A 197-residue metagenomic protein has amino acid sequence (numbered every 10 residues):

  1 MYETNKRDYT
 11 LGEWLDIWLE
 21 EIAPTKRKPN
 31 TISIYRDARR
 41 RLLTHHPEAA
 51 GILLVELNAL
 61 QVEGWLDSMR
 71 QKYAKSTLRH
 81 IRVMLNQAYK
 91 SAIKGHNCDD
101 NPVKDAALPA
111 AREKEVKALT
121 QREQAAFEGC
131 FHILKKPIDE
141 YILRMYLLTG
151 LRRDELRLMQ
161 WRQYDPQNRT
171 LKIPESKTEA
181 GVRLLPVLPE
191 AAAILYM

Functional and structural regions predicted by a protein language model:
Y2-Y73, A88-K94: Basic/aromatic-enriched alpha-helical hairpins
A23, A50-L53, E115, C130 (+1 more regions): Residues marking the start of alpha-helices
I32, A59-V62, L78, V103 (+2 more regions): Short functional linear motifs
L53, K104-D105, N168-E175: Short functional hotspots where side chains directly engage DNA or cofactors
K75, R79-I81, K94, C98-R153 (+2 more regions): Basic, Lys/Arg- and aromatic-enriched nucleic-acid-binding interface segment
L85: Aromatic-residue-lined binding/catalytic grooves and analogous aromatic/hydrophobic interfacial grooves in multimeric
L158-Y164: A short, basic/aromatic helix-end/turn motif that makes direct DNA contacts
K177-M197: C-terminal catalytic core of Y-nucleophile DNA break-rejoin enzymes
